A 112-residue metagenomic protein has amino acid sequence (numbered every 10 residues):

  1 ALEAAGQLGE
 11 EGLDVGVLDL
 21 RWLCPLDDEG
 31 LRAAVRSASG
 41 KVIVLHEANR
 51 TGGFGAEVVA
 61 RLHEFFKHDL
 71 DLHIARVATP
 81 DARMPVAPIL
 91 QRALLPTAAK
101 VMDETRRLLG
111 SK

Functional and structural regions predicted by a protein language model:
A1-K112: Thiamine diphosphate
